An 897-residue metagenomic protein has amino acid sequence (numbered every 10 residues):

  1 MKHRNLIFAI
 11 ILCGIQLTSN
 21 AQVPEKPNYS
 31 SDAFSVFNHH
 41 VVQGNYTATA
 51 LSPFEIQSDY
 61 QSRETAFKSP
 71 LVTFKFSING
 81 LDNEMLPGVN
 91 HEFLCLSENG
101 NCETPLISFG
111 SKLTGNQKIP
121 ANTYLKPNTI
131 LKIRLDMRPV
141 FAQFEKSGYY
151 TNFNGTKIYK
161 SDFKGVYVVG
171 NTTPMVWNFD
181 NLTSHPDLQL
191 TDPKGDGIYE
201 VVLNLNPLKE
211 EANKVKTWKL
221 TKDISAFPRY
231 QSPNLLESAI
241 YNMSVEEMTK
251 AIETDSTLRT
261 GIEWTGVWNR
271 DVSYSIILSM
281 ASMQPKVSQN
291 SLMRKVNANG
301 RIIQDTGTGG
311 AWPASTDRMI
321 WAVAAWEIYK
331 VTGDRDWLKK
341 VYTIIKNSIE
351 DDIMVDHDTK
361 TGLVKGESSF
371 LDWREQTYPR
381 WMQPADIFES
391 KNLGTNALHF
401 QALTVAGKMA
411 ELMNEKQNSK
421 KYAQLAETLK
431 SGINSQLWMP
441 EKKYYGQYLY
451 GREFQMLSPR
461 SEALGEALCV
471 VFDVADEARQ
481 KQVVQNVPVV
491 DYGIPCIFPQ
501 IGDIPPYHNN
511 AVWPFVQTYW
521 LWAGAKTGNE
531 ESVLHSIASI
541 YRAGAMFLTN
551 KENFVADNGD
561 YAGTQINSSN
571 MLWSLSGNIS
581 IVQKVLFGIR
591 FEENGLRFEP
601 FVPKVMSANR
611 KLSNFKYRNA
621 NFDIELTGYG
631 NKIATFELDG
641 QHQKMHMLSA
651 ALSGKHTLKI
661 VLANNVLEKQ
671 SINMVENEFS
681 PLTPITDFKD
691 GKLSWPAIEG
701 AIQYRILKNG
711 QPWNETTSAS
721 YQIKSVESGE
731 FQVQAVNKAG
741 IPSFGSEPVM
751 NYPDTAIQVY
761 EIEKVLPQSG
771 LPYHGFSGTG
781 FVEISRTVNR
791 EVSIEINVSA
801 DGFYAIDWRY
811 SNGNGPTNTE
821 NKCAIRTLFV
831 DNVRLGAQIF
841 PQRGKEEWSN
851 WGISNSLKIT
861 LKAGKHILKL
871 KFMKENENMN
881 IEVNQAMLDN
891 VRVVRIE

Functional and structural regions predicted by a protein language model:
Q22-T73, S77-N101, G148-L208: Aromatic-rich carbohydrate-binding modules that target alpha-glucans
I78, A735, L870-F872: Conserved structural position at the C-terminal beta-strand of extracellular beta-sandwich adhesion modules
A226-G266, V287-W312, H357-K391, S431-W513 (+4 more regions): Extended glycan-interaction surfaces of carbohydrate-active proteins
G266-V272, I276-D372, N392-F400, Q517-V533 (+3 more regions): Aromatic-rich carbohydrate-recognition surfaces in CAZymes
V490, K526-K689: Non-catalytic C-terminal accessory modules of carbohydrate-active enzymes
S671-E699, G740-D754: Pro/Thr/Ser/Gly-rich low-complexity, intrinsically disordered linker/stalk tracts
I723-P742: Beta-strand-rich modules
P748-E897: Extracytoplasmic
